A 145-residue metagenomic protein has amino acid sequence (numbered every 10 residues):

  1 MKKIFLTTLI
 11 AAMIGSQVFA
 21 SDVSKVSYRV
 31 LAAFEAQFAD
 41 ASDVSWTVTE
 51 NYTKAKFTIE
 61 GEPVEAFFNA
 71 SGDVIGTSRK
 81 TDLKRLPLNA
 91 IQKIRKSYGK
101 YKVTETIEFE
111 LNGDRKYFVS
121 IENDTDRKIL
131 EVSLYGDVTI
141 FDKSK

Functional and structural regions predicted by a protein language model:
M1-S24, F34: Bacterial Sec-dependent N-terminal signal peptides
S21-K145: Interaction-mediating elements
